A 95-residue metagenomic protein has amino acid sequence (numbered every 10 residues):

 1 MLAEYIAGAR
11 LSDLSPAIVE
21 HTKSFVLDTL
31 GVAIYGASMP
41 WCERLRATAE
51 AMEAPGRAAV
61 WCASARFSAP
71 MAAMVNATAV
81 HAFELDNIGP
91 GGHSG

Functional and structural regions predicted by a protein language model:
M1-G95: N-terminal core-entry segment
